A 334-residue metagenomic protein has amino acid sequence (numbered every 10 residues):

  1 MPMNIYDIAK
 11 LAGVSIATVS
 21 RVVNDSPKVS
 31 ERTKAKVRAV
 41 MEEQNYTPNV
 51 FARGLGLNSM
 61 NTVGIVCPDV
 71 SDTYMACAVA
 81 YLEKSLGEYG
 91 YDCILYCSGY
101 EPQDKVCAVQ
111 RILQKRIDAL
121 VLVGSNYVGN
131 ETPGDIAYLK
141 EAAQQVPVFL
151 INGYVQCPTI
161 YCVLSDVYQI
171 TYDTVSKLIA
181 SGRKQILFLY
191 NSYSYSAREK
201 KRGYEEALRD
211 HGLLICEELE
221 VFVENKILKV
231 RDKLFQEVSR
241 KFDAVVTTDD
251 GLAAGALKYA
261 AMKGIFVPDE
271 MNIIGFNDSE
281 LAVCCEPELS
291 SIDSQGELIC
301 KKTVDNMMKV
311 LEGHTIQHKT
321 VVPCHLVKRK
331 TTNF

Functional and structural regions predicted by a protein language model:
M1-M60: N-terminal helix-turn-helix DNA-binding module of bacterial transcription factors
L11, I16-R21, L55-S71, V121 (+2 more regions): Short beta-strand segments enriched in small/hydrophobic residues
N58-S176, F235-Q236, R240: Alpha-helical recognition/docking segments in bacterial nutrient-uptake and carbohydrate-utilization systems
P68-C77, L95-D104, N126-N130, G153 (+6 more regions): Hinge/beta->alpha junction and helix N-cap segments in small-molecule ligand-binding domains
E88-Y89, L208-I215, S239-R240, M262-P268: Short helix-capping segments at alpha-helix termini
D118, R183-Q185, D243: Short acidic/polar active-site loop segments enriched in Thr and Asp
R231-F334: Flexible loop/turn connectors
